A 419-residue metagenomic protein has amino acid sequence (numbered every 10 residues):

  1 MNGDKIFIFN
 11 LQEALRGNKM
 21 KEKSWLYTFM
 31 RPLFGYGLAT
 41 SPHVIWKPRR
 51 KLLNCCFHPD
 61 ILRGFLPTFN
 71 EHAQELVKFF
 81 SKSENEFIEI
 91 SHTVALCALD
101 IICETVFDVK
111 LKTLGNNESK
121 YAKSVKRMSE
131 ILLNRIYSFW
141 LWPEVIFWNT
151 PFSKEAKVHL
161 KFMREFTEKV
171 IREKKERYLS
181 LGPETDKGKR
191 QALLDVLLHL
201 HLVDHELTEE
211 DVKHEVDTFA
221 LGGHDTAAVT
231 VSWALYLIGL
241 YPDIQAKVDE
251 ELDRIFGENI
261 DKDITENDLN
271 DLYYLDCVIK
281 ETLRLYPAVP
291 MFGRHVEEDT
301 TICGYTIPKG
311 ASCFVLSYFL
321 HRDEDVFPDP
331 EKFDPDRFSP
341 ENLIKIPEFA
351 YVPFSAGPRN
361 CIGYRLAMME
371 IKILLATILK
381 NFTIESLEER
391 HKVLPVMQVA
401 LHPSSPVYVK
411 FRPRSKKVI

Functional and structural regions predicted by a protein language model:
M1-G3, D60-E71, S81-E104, K112-Y121 (+7 more regions): Cytochrome P450
M1-Q12, G35, Q74-V77, I88-G115 (+4 more regions): Hydrophobic mid-domain F-helix/FG-region of cytochrome P450s
M1-T68, H72, E89-E104, N116-I146 (+2 more regions): Cytochrome P450 substrate-recognition site 1
R31, H58, N85, E89 (+7 more regions): Conserved cytochrome P450 catalytic core segment spanning the I/J/K helices
F34, C55, G222, C303 (+2 more regions): Cytochrome P450 heme-thiolate "Cys pocket" and heme-binding signature region
A98, I102, V106, H159 (+7 more regions): Central I-helix of cytochrome P450 enzymes
P242-I244, Y364-H402: Cytochrome P450 heme-binding "Cys pocket" and the immediately downstream C-terminal segment
V315-L343: Conserved cytochrome P450 K-helix/beta-meander segment immediately N-terminal to the heme-binding cysteine loop
